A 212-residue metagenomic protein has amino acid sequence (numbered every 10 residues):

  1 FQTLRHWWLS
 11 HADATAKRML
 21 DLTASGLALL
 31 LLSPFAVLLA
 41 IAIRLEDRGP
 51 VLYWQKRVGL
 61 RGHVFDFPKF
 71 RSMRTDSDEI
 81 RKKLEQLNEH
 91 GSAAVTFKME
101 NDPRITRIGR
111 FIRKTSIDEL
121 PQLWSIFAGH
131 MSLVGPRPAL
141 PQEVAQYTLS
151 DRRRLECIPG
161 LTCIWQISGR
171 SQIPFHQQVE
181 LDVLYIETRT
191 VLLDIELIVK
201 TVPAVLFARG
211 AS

Functional and structural regions predicted by a protein language model:
F1-H11: Juxtamembrane amphipathic/hinge helix adjacent to a transmembrane helix
Q2, S25-L29, I43-R44, G135-L140 (+1 more regions): N-terminal start-of-chain detector that recognizes signal peptides and the immediate post-cleavage beginning
L9-I80, S125, V191, E196-S212: A hydrophobic, helix-centered structural microdomain
L29, F111-R113: Short pre-functional
L52-P103, T162-E180: Short, glycine-rich, amphipathic interfacial segments at transmembrane boundaries or analogous
M99, R113, L120-S212: Hydrophobic structural segments characteristic of membrane proteins
I105, I117-L120: Hydrophobic positions in long alpha-helices of the protein kinase catalytic C-lobe
